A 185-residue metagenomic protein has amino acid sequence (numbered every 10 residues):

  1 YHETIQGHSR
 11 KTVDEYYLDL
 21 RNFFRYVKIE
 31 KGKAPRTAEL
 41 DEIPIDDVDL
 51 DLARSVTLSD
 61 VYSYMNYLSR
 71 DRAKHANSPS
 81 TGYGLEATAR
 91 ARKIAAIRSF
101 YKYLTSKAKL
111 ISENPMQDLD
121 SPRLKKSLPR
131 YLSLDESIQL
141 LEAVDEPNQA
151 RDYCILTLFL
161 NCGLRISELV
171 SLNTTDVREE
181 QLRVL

Functional and structural regions predicted by a protein language model:
Y1-L185: Conserved catalytic core of the tyrosine transesterase superfamily
